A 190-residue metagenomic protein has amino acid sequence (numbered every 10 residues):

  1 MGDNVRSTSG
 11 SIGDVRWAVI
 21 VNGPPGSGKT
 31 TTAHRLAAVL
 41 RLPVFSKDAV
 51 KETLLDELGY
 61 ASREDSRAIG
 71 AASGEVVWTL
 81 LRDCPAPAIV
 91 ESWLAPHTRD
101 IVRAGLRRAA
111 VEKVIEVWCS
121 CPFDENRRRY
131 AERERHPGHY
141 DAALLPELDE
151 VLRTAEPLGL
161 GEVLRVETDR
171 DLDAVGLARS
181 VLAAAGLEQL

Functional and structural regions predicted by a protein language model:
V21: Hydrophobic anchor at the beta1->P-loop junction of P-loop NTPases
P24: P-loop (Walker A) phosphate-binding loop of NTP-binding proteins
S27: ATP-binding Walker
T30: Walker A/P-loop
H34-R82: Conserved substrate/cofactor phosphate-moiety recognition/catalytic segment in nucleotide-dependent phosphotransferases
A68-K113: Glycine-rich phosphate-binding loop used to anchor ATP phosphates in small-molecule kinases, encompassing both
A109-A131: Conserved phosphate-donor/acceptor-positioning beta-strand/loop module used by diverse small-molecule
R135-L177: Small-molecule kinase domains that catalyze NTP-dependent phosphoryl transfer to phosphate-bearing small molecules
